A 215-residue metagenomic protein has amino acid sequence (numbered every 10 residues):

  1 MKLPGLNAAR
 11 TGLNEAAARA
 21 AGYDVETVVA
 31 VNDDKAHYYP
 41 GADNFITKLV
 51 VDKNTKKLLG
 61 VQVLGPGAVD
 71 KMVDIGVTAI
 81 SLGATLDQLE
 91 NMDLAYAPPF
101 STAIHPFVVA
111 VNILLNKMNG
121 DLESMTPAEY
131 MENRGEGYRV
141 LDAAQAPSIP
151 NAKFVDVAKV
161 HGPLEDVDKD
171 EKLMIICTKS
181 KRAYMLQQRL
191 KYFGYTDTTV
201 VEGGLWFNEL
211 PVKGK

Functional and structural regions predicted by a protein language model:
M1-G67, T102, P106-E132, Y138: Mid-to-C-terminal Rossmann-like scaffold of FAD/NAD(P)H-dependent oxidoreductases
L6, Y23, S81-T85, L94: Generic secondary-structure signature for well-ordered alpha-helical cores
T11-G12, M72, A183: Generic non-transmembrane alpha-helix signal with a bias for helix starts/N-cap capping motifs
E15, G76-I80, Y130, L173: Generic hydrophobic alpha-helical segments
R19, I80, K191: Short polybasic/polar patches that bind polyanions
V28-A30, A143, I176: Generic beta-strand/beta-sheet core signal
P66-T85: A short, polar/charged loop-to-alpha-helix boundary motif
D87-P98, T102-S124, R134-Y138, Q145-M174 (+1 more regions): Rhodanese-like catalytic fold shared by cysteine-dependent sulfurtransferases and DSP/PTP-type phosphatases
